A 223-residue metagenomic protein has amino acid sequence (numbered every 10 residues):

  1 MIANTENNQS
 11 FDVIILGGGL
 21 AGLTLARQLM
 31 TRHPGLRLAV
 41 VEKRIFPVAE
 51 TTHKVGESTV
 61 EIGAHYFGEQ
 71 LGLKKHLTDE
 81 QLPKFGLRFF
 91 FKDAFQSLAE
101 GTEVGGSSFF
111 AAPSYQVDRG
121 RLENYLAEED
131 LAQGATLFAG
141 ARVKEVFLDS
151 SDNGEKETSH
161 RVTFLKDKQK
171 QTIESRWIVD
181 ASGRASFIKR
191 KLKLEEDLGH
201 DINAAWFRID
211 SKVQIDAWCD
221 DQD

Functional and structural regions predicted by a protein language model:
E6-A21, A39: Beta1/beta-strand and adjacent pyrophosphate-binding region of the FAD-binding site in flavoprotein oxidoreductases
G18-L20, K43, R119: Glycine-rich Rossmann-fold phosphate-binding loop(s) that bind the pyrophosphate of adenine dinucleotide cofactors
A21, L25, F46: Conserved Rossmann-like nucleotide-cofactor binding loop
Q28, V48, E129-D223: Predominantly flavin-linked oxidoreductase catalytic cores and closely associated redox partners
M30-V55: Glycine-rich FAD pyrophosphate-binding loop
V48-F95: N-terminal FAD cofactor-binding segment of flavoenzymes
I62, S107-E128, F138: Short beta-strand to alpha-helix junction loop
S97-V117, S159-T163: Helix-loop-beta segment of a Rossmann-like dinucleotide-binding subdomain
